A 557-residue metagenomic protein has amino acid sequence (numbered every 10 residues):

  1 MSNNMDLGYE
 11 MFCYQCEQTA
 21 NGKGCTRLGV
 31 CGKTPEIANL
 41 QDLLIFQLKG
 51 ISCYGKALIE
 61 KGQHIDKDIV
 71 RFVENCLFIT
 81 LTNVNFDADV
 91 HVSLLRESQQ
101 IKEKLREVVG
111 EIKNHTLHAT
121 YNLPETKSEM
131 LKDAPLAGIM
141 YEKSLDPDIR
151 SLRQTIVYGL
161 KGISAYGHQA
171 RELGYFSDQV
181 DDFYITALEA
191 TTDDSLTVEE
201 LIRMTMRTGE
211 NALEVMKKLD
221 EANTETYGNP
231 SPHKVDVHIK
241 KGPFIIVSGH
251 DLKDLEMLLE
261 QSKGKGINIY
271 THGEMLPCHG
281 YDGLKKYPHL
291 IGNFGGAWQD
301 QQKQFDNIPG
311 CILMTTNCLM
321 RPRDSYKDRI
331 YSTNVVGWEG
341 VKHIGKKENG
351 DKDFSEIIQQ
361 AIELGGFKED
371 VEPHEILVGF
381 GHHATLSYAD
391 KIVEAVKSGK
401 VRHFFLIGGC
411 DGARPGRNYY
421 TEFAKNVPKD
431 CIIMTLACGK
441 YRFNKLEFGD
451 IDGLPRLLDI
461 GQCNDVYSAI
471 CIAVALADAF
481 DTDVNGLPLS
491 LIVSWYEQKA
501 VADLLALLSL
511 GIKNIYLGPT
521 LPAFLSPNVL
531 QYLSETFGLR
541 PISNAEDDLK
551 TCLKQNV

Functional and structural regions predicted by a protein language model:
S2-A20, K33-I37, K49, C53 (+2 more regions): Anaerobic metallocofactor- and corrinoid-dependent redox/one-carbon enzyme cores, especially those from methanogenesis
S2-N229, K234-G242, I246, G266 (+2 more regions): Long, compositionally biased, glycine/small-hydrophobic-enriched stretches that function as flexible linkers, tethers
